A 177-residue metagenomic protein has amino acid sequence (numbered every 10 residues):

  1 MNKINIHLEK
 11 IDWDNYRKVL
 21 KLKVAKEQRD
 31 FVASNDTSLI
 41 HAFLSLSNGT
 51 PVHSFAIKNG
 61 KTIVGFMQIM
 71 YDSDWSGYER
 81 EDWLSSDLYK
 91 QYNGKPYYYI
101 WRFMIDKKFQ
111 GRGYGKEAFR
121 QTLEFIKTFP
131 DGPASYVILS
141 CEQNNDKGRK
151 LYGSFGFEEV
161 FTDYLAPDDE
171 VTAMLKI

Functional and structural regions predicted by a protein language model:
M1-E9, K176-I177: Short, Lys/Arg-enriched, disordered terminal segments
N5-K108, F119-Q121, F125-D131, D163-L165: Acetyl-CoA-dependent GNAT
V52, D168-M174: Short hydrophobic/aromatic beta-strand or adjacent loop that forms the aromatic wall/cage of a ligand/substrate-binding
R102-M104, I138-S140, T172-M174: Short aromatic/hydrophobic contact patches that present stacked aromatics for nucleic-acid/ligand binding
D106-K108, R112, Q143-N144: Active-site acidic-Proline motif in GNAT/NAT acetyltransferases
K116, Q143-F161: Conserved active-site alpha-helix within GNAT-family acetyltransferase domains
P133-R149, Y164-E170: Conserved beta-strand-loop-alpha-helix junction that forms the acyl-donor binding cleft
